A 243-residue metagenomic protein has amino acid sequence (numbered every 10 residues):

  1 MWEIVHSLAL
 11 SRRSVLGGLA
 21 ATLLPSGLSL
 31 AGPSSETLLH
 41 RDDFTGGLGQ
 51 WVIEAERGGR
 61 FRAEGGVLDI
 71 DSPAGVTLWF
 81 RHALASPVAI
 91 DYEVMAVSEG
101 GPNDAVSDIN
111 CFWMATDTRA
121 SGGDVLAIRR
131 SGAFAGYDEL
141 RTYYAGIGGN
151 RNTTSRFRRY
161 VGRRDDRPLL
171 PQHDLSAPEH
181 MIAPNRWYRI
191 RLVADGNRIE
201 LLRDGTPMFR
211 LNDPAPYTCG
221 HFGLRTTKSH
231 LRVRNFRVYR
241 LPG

Functional and structural regions predicted by a protein language model:
M1-L10, L19-P25: N-terminal secretory signal peptides
A9-L10, S26-E36: C-terminal segment of N-terminal export signals and the immediately downstream linker at the start of the mature
L19, L23, G27, N235-R240: C-terminal alpha-helix/helix-terminus motif
G32-G243: Extracellular glycan-recognition regions
